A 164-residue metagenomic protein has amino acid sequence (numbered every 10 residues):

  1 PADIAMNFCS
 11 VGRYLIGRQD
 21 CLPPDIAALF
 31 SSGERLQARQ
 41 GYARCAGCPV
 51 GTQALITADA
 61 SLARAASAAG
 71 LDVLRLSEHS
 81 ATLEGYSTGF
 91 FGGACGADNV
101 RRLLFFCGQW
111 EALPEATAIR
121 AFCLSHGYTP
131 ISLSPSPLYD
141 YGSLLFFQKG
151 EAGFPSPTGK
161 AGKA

Functional and structural regions predicted by a protein language model:
P1-A164: Histidine/cysteine-enriched polar flanking segments
